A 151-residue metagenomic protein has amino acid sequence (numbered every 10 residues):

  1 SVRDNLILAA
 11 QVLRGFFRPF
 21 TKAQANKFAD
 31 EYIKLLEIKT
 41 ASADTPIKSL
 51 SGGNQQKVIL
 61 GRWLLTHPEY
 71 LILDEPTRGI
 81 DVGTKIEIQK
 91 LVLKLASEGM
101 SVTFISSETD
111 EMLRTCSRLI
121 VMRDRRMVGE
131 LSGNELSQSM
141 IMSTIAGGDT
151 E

Functional and structural regions predicted by a protein language model:
S1-E151: Glycine-rich phosphate-binding loops of nucleotide-dependent enzymes
